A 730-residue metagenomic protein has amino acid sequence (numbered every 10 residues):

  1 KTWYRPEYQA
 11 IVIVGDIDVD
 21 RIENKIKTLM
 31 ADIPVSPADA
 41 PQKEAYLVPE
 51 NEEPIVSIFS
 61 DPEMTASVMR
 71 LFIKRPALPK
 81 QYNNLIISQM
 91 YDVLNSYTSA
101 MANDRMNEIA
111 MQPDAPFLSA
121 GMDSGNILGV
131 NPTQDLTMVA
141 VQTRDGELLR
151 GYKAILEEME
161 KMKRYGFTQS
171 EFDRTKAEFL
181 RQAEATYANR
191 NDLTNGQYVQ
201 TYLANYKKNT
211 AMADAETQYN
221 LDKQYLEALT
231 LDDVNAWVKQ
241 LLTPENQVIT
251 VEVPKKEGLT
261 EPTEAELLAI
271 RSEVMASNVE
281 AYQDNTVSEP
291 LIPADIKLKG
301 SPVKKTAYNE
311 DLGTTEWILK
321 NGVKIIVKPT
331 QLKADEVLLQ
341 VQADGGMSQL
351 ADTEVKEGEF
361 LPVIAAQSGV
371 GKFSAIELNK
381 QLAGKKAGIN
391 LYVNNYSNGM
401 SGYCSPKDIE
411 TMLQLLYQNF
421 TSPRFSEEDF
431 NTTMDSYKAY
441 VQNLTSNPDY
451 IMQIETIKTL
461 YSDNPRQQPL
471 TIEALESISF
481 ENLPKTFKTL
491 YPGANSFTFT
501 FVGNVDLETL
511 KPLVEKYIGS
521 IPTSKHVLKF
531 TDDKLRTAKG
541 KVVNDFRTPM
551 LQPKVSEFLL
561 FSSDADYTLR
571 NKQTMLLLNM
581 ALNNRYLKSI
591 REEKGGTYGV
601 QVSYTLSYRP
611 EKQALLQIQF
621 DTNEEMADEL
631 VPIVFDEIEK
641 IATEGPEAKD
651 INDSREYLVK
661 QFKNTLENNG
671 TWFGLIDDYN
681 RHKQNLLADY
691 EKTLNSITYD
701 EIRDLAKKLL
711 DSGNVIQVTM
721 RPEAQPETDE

Functional and structural regions predicted by a protein language model:
K1, Y8-V14, T65-I86, M106-A228 (+12 more regions): M16 family metallopeptidases and their MPP-like homologs
A10, D18-N107, M111-P113, D173-A177 (+10 more regions): Proteolytic maturation boundary segments
S426-T432, H526-L528: Conserved short beta-strand edge segments in small beta-sheet-based binding/regulatory domains
T489-L490: Low-complexity, polar/charged sequence tracts that form flexible coils or short amphipathic helices and often embed
L582-N583: Short Ser/Thr-interspersed hydrophobic loop/turn segments at strand-loop and sheet-helix junctions that line or gate
